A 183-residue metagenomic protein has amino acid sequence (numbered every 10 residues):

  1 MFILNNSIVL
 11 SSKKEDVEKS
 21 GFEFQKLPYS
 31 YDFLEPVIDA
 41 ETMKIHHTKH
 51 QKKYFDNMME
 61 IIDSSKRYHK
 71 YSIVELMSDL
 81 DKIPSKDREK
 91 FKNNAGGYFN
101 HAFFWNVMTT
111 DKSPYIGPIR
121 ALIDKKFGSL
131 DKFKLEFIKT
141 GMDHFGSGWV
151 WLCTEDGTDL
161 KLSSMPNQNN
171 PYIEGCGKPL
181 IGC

Functional and structural regions predicted by a protein language model:
F2-I8: C-terminal segment of classical bacterial N-terminal signal peptides
I8-C183: Feature for soluble, non-membrane regions of globular proteins
